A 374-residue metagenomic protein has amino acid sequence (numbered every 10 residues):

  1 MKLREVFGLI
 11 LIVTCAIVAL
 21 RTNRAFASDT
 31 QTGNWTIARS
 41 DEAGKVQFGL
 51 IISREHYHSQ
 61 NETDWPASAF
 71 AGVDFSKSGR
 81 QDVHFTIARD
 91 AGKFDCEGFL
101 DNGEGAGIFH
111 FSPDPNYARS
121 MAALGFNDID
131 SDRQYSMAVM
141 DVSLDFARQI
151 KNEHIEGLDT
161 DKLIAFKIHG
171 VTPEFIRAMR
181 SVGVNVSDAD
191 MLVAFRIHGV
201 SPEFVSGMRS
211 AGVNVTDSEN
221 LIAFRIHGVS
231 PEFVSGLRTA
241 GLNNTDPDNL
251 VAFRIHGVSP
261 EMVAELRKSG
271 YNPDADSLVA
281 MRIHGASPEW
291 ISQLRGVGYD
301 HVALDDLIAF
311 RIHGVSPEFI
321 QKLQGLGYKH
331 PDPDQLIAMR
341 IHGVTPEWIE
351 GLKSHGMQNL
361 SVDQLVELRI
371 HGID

Functional and structural regions predicted by a protein language model:
K2-L9, I17-D374: General marker for long, soluble alpha-helical cores
